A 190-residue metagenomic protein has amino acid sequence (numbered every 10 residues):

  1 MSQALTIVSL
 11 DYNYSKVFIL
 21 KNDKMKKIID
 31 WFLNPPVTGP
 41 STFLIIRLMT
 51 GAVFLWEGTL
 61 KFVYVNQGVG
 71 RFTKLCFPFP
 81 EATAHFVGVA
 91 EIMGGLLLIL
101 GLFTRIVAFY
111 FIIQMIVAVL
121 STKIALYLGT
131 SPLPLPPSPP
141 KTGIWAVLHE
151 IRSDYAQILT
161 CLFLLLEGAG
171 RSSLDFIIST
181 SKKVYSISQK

Functional and structural regions predicted by a protein language model:
A4-V63, E81-V89, M93-L96, L100-K190: Extended, low-polarity transmembrane helix blocks
N66-P78: Short juxtamembrane and helix-loop transition motifs at transmembrane-helix boundaries in membrane proteins
